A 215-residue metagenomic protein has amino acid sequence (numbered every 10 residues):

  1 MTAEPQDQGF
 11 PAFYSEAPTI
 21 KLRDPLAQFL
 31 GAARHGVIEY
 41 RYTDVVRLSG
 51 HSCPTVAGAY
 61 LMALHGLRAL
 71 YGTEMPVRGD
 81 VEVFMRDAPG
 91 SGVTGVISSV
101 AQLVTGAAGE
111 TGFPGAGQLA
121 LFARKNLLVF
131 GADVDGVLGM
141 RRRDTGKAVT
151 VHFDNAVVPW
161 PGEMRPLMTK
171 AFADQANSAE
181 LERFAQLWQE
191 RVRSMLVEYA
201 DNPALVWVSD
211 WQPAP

Functional and structural regions predicted by a protein language model:
M1-S52, L61-P215: Non-transmembrane, aqueous-exposed alpha-helical and coiled segments at domain scale
